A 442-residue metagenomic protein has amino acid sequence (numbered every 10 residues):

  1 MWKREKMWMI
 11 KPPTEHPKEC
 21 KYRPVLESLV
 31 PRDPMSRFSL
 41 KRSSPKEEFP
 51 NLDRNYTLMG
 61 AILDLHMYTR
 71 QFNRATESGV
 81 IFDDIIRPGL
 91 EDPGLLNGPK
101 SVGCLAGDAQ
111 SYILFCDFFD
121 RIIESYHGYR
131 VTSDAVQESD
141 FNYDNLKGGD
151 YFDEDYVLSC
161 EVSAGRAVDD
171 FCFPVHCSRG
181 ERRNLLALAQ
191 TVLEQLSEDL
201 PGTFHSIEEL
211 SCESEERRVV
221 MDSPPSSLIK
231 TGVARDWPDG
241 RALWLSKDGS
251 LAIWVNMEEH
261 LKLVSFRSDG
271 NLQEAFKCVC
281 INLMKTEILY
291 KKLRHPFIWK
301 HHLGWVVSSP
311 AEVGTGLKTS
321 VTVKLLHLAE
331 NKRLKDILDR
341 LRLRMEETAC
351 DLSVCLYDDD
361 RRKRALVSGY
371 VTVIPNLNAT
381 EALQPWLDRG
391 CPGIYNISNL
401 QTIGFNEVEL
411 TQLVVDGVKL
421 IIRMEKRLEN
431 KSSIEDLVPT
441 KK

Functional and structural regions predicted by a protein language model:
W2-G304, S309-P310, L317, A329-R361 (+1 more regions): Long, Pro/Ser/Thr-rich low-complexity/intrinsically disordered regulatory tracts in eukaryotic proteins
T319-L325: Short glycine-/aliphatic-rich beta-strand segments at the starts of folded cytosolic domains
